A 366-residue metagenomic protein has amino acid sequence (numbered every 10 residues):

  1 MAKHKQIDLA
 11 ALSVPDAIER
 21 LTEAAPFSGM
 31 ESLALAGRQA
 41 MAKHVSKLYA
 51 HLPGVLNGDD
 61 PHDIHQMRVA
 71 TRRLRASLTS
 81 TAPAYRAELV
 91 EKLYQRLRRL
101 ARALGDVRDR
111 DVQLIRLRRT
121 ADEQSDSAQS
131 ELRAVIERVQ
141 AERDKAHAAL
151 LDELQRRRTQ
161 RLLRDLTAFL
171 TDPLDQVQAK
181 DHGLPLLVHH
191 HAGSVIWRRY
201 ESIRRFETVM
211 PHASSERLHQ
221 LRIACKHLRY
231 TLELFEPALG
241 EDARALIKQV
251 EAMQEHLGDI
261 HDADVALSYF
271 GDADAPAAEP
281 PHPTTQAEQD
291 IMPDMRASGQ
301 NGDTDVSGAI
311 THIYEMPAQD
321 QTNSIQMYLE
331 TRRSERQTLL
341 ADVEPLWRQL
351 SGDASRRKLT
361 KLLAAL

Functional and structural regions predicted by a protein language model:
M1-L366: Function-determining surface determinants
